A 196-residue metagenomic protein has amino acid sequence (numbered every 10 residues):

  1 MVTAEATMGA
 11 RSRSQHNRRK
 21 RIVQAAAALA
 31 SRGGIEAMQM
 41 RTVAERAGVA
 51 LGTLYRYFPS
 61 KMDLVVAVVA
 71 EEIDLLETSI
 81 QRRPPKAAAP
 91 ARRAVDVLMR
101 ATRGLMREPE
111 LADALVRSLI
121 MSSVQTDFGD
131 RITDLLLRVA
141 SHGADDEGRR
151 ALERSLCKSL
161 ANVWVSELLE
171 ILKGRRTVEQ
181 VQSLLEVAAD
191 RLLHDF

Functional and structural regions predicted by a protein language model:
M1-G33, A37-R46, D63-V66: Basic, helix-initiating cap at the start of DNA-binding domains
I22-A30, M38, E72, L76 (+2 more regions): Short hydrophobic clusters on alpha-helical segments that form packing/core surfaces in small helical domains
A30, V65-E72, L119, F128: Alpha-helical DNA-contacting segments of helix-turn-helix folds
Q39, A112-V116, R149, Q180: Short, hydrophobic secondary-structure boundary micro-motifs
G48-F58: Short hydrophobic/aromatic patch on the recognition helix
A67, T78-R107, I120-M121, C157: Hydrophobic alpha-helical connector segments
E77, M121-S166, E179-L193: Amphipathic alpha-helical packing segments from all-alpha helical-bundle domains
R100-S123, L137, S166-E170: Amphipathic alpha-helical segments used for helix-helix packing
